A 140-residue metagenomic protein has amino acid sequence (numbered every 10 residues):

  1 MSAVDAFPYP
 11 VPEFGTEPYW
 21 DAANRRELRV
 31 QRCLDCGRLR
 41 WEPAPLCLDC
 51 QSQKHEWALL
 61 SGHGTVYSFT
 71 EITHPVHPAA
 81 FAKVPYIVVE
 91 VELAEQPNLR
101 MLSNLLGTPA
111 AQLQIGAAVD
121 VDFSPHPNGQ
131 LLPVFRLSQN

Functional and structural regions predicted by a protein language model:
M1-L28, Q96, L137-N140: A broadly conserved sequence feature marking short terminus-proximal activation segments in nucleic acid-centric
E27-V30, A44: Residues immediately within or flanking Cys/His clusters that coordinate Zn2+ in small zinc-binding modules
R32-D35, L46-S52: Short, cysteine/histidine-rich loop/knuckle motifs that typically chelate Zn2+
W41, H55-E56: Short functional micro-motifs and their immediate structural scaffolds
E56-T65, L113-A117: Short coil-to-beta-strand transition motifs
H63-T65, F69, T108, S124: Residue-level recognition of beta-strand microenvironments
Y67-L106: Glycine-rich active-site loops that engage anionic ligands at enzyme catalytic sites
A94-Q96, M101-N140: Well-ordered alpha/beta subsegment
